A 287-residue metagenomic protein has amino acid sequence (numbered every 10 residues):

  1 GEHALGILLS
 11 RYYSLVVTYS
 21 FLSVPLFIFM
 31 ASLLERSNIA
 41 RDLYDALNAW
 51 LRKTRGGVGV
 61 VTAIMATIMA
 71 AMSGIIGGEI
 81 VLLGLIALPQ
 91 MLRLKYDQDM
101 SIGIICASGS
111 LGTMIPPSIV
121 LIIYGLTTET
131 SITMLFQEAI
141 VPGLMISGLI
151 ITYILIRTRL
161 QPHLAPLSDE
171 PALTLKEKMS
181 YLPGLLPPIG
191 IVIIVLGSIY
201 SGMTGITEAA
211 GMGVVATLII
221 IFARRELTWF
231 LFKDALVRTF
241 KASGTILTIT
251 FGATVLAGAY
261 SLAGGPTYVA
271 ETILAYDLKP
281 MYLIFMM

Functional and structural regions predicted by a protein language model:
G1-M287: Alpha-helical transmembrane segments of multi-pass membrane transport proteins
